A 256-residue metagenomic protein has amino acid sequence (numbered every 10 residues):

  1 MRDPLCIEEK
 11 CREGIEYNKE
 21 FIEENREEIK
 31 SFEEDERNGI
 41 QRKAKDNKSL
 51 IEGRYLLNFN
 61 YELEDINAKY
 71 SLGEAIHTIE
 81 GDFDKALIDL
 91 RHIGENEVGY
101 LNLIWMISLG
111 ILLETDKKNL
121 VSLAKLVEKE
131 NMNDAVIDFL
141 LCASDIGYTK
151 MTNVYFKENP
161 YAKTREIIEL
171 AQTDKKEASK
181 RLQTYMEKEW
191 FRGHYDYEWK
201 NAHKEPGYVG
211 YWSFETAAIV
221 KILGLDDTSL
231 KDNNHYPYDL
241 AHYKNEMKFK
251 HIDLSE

Functional and structural regions predicted by a protein language model:
M1-H203, Y208: Eukaryote-skewed repeat-based solenoidal scaffolds used as protein-protein interaction platforms, primarily
K176-Q183, E187-E256: Alpha-helical oligomerization segments
